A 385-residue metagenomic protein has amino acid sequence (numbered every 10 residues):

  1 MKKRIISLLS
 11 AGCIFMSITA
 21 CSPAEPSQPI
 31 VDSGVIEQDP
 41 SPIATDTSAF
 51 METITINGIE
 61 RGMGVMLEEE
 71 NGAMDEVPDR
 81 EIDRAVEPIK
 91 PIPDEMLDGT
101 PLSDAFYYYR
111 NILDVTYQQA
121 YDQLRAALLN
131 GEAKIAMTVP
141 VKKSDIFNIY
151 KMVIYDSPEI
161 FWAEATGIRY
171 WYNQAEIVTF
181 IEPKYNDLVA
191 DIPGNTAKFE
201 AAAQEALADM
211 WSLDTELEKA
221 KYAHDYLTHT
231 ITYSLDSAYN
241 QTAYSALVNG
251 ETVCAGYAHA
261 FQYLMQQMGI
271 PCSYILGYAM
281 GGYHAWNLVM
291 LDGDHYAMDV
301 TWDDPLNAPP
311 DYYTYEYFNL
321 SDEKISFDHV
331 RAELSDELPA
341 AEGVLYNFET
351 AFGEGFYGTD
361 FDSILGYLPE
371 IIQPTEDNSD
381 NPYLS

Functional and structural regions predicted by a protein language model:
M1-R4: Positively charged n-region of N-terminal signal peptides that target proteins for export
G12-C13: Repetitive helical segments and hydrophobic/amphipathic motifs
S17-A20: C-terminal motif of bacterial Sec signal peptides marking the signal peptidase cleavage site
S22-L213, F327-S385: N-terminal accessory/pre-domain segments preceding catalytic cores
A190, A238-V248, T252, G256-Y263: Conserved active-site-adjacent core of cysteine acyl-enzyme catalytic domains
D191-A246: Secondary-structure boundary elements
S234-Y244, E251, C272-G282: Catalytic cysteine-centered active-site loop
G256-I325: Hydrophobic/aromatic-rich core segments of domains that either
